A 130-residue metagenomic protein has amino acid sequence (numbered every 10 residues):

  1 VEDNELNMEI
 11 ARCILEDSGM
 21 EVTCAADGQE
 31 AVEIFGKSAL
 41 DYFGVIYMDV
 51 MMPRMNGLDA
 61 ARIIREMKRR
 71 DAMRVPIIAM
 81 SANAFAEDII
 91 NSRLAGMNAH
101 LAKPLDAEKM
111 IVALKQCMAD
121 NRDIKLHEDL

Functional and structural regions predicted by a protein language model:
V1-L130: C-terminal compact regulatory domains
